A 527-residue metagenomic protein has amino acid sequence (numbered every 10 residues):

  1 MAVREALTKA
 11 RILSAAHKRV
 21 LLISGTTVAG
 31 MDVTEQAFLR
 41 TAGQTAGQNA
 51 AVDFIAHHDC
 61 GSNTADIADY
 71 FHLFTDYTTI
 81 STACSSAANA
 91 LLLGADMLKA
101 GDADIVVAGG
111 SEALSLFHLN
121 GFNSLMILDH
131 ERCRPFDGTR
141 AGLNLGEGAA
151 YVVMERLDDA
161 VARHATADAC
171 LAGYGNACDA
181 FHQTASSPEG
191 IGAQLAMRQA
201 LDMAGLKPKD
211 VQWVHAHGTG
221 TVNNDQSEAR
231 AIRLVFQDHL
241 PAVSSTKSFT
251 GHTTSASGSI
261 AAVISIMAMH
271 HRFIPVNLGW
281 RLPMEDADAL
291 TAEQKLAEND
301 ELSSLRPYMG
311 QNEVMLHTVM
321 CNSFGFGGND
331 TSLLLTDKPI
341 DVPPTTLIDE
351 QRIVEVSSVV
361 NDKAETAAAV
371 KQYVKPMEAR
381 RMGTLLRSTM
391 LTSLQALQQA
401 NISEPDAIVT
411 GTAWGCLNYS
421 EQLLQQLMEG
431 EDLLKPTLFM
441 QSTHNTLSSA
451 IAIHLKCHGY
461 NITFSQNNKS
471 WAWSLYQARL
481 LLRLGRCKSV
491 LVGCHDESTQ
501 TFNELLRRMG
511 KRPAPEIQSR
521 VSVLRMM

Functional and structural regions predicted by a protein language model:
M1-T75, D96, S115, G121-N144 (+4 more regions): Conserved "HGTGT" condensation-loop signature of ketosynthase/thiolase-family condensing enzymes that catalyze
D76-T82, D104-G110, S489-H495: A short, small-residue-rich loop immediately preceding and capping a beta-strand
A87: Short conserved active-site loop signatures built around small residues
A90: Active-site histidine-anchored catalytic micro-motif
G94-F117: Short glycine/serine-rich loop segments
